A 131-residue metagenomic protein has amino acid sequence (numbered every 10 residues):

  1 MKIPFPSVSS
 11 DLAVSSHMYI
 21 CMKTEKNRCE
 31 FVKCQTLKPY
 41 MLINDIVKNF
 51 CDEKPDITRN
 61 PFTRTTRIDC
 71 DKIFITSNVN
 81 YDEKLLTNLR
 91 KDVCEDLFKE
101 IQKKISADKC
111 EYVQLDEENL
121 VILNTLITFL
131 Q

Functional and structural regions predicted by a protein language model:
M1, C29-V32, R67-I68: A broad, low-specificity signal marking well-ordered, structured residues that form hydrophobic/aromatic
M1-S7: Short coil-to-beta transition motif at edge beta-strands of beta-rich domains
F5, K33, C70-K72: Pocket-edge structural micro-motifs
V8-S10, L85: Low-complexity, polar-biased intrinsically disordered regions enriched in Pro/Ser/Thr/Gly
S10-S16, I20-T58: Compact nucleic-acid interaction/catalytic patches
D52-Q131: C-terminal terminal-subdomain/extension
